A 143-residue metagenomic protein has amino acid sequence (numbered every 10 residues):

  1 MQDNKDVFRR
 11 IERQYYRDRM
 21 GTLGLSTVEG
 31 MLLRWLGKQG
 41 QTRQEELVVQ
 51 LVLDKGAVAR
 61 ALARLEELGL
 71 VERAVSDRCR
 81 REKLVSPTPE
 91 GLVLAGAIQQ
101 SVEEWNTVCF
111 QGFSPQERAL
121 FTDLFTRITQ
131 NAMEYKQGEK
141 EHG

Functional and structural regions predicted by a protein language model:
M1-L23, E139: N-terminal leader segment of winged-helix/HTH proteins
R9, R34-K38, Q99, T126: Short, locally clustered residues in the helix-turn-helix/winged-helix DNA-binding domain
R13, A63-T126: Charged, amphipathic alpha-helical coiled-coil/dimerization segments
G21, G37, V52, A63 (+1 more regions): Residue-level detection of the helix-turn-helix DNA-binding "recognition helix"
Q39-R43: Short capping segments at the starts of secondary-structure elements
Q44-E45, G56, A63, K83: Residues within helix-turn-helix
Q116-G143: C-terminal regulatory/oligomerization modules of transcriptional regulators
